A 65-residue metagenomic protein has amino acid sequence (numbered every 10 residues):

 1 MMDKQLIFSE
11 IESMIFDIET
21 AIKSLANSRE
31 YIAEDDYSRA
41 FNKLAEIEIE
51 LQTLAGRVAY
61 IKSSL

Functional and structural regions predicted by a protein language model:
M1-F16: Short, charge/polar-rich alpha-helical segments
E12-L65: Short, charge-rich amphipathic interface segments used for partner binding and complex assembly
